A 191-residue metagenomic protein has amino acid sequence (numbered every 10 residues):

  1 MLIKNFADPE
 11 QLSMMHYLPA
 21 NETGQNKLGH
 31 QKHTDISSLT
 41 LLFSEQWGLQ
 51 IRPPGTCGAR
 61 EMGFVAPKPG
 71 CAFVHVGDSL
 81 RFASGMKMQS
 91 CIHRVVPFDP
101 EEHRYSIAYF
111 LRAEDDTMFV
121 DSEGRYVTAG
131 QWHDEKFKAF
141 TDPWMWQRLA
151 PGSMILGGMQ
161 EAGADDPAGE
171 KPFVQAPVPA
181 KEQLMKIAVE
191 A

Functional and structural regions predicted by a protein language model:
M1-A191: C-terminal flanking tails of non-heme Fe-dependent oxygenases
